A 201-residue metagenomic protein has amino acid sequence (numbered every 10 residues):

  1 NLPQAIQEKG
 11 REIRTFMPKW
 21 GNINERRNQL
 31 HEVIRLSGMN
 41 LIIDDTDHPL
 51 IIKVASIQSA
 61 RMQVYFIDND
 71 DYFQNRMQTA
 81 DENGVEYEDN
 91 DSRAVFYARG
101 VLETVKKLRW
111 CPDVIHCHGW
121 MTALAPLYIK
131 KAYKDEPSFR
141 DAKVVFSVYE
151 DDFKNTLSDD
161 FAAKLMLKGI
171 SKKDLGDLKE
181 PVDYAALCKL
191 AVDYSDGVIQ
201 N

Functional and structural regions predicted by a protein language model:
N1-N201: Catalytic cores of nucleotide-sugar-dependent glycosyltransferases that transfer UDP/GDP/TDP-activated
